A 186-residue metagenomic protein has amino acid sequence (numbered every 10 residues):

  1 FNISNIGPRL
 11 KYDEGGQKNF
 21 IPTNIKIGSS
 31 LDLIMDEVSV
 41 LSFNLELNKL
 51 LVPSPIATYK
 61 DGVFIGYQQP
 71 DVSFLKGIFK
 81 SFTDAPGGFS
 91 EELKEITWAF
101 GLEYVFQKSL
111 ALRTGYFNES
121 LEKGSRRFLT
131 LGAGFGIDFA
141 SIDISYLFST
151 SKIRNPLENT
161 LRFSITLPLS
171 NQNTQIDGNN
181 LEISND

Functional and structural regions predicted by a protein language model:
F1-D186: Outer-membrane beta-barrel porins/channels
